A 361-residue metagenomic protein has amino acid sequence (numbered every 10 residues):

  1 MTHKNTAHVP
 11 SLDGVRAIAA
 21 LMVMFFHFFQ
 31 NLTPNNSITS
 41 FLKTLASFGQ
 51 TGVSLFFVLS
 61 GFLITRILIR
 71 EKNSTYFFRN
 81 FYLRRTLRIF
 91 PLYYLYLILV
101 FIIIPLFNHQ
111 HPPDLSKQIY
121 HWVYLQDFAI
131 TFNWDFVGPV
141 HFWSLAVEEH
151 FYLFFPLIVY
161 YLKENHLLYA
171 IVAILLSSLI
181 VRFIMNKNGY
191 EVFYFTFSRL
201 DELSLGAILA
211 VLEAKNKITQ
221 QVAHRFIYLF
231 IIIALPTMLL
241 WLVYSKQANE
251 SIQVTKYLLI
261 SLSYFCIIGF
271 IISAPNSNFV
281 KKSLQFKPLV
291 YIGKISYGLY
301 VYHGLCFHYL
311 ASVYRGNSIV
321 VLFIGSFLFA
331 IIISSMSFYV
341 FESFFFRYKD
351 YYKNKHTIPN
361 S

Functional and structural regions predicted by a protein language model:
A7-P10, L42-V53, P112, K117 (+3 more regions): Interfacial loop-to-helix transition and helix-capping segments at the boundaries of transmembrane helices
P10-I69, F90-L92, V123-L125, V147 (+5 more regions): Functionally critical transmembrane alpha-helices in membrane proteins and complexes, commonly lining
L21-F29, I102, D127, I174-I184 (+2 more regions): Aromatic-anchored segments of alpha-helical transmembrane domains
M22-H27, I64-R66, I98-I103, F151-E164 (+3 more regions): Membrane-interfacial alpha-helical segments at the cytosolic side of multi-pass membrane proteins
Q50-V53, L68-I103, Y120, A146-Y152 (+8 more regions): Transmembrane alpha-helical segments and their boundary/interface "anchor" motifs in multi-pass integral membrane
E149-L176, V211-L229, I319: Solvent-exposed interhelical
I208, F230-F344: Alpha-helical transmembrane segments of multi-pass integral membrane proteins
S283-P288, S343-S361: Membrane-proximal cytoplasmic C-terminal regulatory module of class A 7TM GPCRs
